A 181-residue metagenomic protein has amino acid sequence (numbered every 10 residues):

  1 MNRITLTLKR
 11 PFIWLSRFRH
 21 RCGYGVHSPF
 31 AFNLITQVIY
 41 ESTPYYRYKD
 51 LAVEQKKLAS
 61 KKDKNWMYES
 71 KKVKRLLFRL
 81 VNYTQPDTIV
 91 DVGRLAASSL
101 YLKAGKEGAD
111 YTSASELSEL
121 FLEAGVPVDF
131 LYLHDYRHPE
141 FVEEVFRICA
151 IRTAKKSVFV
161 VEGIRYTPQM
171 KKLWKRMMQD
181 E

Functional and structural regions predicted by a protein language model:
M1-F130, Y136-V158, I164-E181: A short alpha-helical cap/connector motif
